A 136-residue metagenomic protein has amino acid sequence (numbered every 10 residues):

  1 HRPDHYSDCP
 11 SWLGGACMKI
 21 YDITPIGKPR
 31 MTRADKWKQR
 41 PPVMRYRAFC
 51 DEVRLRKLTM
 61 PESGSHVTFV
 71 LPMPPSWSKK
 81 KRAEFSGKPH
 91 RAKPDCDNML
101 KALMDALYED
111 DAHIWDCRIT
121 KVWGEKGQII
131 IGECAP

Functional and structural regions predicted by a protein language model:
H5-P136: Acidic, proline/glycine-enriched N-terminal capping motif
